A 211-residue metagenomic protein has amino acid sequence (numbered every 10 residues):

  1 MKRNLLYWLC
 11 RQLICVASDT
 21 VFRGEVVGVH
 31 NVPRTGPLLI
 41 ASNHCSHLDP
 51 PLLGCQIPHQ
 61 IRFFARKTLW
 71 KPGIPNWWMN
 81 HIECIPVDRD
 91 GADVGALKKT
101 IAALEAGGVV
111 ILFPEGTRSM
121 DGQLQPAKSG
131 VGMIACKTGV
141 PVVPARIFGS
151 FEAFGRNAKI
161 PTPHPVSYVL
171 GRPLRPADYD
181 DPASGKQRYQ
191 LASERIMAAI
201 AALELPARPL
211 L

Functional and structural regions predicted by a protein language model:
M1-T20: Extreme N-terminal tail/first-helix region
K2-L5, G95-L211: Non-catalytic C-terminal accessory region of glycerolipid acyltransferases and related lyso-lipid remodeling enzymes
L6, D19-T20, V32-G91: Catalytic core of membrane glycerolipid acyltransferases/transacylases, capturing the structured, soluble-facing
L13-C15, H81-V87, P114-R118: Short, basic, glycine/proline-bearing loop/turn elements
A17-D19, W78-M79, A103, A135: A generic structural signal for well-ordered alpha-helical segments
D19-V27, F151-E152: Short gly/ser/thr-rich secondary-structure transition/capping motifs
V21-E25, G91-L97: Glycine-rich, highly charged phosphate/nucleotide-binding loops
H30-P33, I101-A102: Short amphipathic alpha-helix with an adjacent loop that forms part of the alpha/beta core around
